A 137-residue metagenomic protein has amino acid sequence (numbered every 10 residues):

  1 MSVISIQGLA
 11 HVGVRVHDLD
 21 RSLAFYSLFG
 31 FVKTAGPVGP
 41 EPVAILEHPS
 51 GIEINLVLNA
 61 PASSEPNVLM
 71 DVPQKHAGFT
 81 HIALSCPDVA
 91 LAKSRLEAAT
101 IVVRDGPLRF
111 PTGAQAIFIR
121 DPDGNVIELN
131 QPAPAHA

Functional and structural regions predicted by a protein language model:
M1-L9, V32-A83, K93-R120, A133-A137: Vicinal oxygen chelate
V12: Polyanion-binding surface elements
R15-L19: Conserved beta-strand-loop-alpha-helix junction that forms the acyl-donor binding cleft
R21, V89-A92: Short, conserved charged micro-motifs
S22-S27, L96, G124: Conserved active-site tyrosine of GNAT-family acetyltransferases
V126-L129: Short glycine-/small-residue motifs
